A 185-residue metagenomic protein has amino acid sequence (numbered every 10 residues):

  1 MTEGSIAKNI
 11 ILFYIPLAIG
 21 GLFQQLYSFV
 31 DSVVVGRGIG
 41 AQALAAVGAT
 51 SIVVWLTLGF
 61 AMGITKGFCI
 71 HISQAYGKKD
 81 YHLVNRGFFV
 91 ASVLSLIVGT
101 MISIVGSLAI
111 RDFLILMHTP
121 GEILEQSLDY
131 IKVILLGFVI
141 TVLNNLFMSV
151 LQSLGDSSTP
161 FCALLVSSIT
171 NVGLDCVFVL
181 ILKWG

Functional and structural regions predicted by a protein language model:
M1-Y14, I72-V139, G173, V179-W184: Short alpha-helical transmembrane segments in multi-pass integral membrane proteins
E3, A7-L26, V30, V53 (+3 more regions): Residue-level signal for short hydrophobic patches within transmembrane helices of multi-pass membrane transporters
Y14, G21, G48-S51, S95 (+4 more regions): Residue-level recognition of transmembrane alpha-helices in multi-pass small-molecule transporters/permeases
L17, G21, V33, I70 (+4 more regions): Transmembrane alpha-helix boundary and packing residues in multipass membrane permease domains and related
L26-F29, G38-A41, A75-K78, S153-L154 (+1 more regions): Helix-loop interface residues and adjacent transmembrane-helix termini in multi-pass membrane transporters, primarily
V35-W55, G121-Q126: Interfacial/gating helices of multi-pass transporter permease domains
L44-I104, T141-P160: Small-residue-rich hydrophobic transmembrane alpha-helices
L56, N171-C176: Hydrophobic transmembrane alpha-helices of multi-pass small-molecule transporters
